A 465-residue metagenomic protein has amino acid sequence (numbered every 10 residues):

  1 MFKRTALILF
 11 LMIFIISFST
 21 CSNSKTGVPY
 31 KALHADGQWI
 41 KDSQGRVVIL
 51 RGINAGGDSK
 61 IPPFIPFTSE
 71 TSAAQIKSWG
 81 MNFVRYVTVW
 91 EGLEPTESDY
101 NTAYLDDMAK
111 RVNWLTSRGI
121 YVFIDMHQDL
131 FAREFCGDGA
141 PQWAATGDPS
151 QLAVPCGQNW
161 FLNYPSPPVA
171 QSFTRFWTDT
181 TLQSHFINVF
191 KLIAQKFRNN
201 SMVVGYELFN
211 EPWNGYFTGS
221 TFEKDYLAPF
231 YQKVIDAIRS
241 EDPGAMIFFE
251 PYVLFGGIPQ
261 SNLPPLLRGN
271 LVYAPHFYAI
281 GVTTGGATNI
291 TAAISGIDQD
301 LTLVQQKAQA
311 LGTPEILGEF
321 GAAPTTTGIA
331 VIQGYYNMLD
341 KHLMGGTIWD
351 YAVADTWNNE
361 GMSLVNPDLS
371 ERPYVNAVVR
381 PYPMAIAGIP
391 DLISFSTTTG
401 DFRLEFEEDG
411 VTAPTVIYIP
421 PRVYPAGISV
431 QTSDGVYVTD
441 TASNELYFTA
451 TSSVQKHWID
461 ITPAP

Functional and structural regions predicted by a protein language model:
M1-L7: Bacterial N-terminal signal peptides that target proteins for export
L9-S17: Bacterial N-terminal signal peptides
I16-T26: Bacterial Sec-dependent N-terminal signal peptides
V28-L50, N54-M246, P251-P259: Active-site mouth of glycoside hydrolases
T71, Y216-A323, D340, M344: Glycoside hydrolase catalytic-domain groove-lining segments
W143-A144, G157-P168, A274, T327-R422 (+2 more regions): Aromatic-rich peripheral "rim/lid" segments of glycoside hydrolase catalytic domains that contact and position glycan
D434-V438: Short, solvent-exposed loop/linker segments at beta-strand-coil boundaries, enriched for Pro/Gly and Ser/Thr
N444-L446: Short strand-edge motifs at loop-to-beta-strand transitions and within beta-strands of extracellular beta-rich domains
